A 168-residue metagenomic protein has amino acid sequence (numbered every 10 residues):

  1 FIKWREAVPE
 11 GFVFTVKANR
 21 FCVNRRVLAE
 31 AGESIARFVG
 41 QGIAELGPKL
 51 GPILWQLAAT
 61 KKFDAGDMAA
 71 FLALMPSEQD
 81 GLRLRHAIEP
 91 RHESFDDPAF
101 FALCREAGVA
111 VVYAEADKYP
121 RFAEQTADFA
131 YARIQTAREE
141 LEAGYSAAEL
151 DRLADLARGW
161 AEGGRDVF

Functional and structural regions predicted by a protein language model:
F1-F168: Residues lining hydrophobic/aromatic ligand-binding pockets adjacent to catalytic sites
